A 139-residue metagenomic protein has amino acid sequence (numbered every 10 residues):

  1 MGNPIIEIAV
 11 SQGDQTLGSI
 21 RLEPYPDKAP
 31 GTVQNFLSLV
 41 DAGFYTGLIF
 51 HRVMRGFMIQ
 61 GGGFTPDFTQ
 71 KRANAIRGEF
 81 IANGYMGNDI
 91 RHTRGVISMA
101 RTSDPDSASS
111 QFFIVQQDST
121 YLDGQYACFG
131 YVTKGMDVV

Functional and structural regions predicted by a protein language model:
M1-V139: Cyclophilin-like peptidyl-prolyl cis-trans isomerases
